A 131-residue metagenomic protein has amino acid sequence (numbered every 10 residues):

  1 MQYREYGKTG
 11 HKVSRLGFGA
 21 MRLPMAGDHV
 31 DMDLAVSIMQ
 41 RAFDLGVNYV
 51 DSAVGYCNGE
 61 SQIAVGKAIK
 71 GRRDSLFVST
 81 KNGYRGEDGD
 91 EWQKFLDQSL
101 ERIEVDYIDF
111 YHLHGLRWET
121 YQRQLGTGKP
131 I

Functional and structural regions predicted by a protein language model:
M1-L76: N-terminal binding-site loop/beta-alpha segment at the start of enzyme catalytic domains that lines or forms
Y3-Y6, Y49, Y56, Y84 (+3 more regions): Sequence-level detector for tyrosine residue identity
M21-L23, A53-G55, K81-R85, L113-L116: Active-site beta-loop-alpha junctions enriched in small/polar residues
A26-G27, Q40, E87-I131: Glycine/proline-rich, positively charged, aromatic-decorated active-site loop/lid region on the catalytic face
F77-S79, D109: A structural signal for isolated positions on well-ordered beta-strands in alpha/beta enzyme cores
